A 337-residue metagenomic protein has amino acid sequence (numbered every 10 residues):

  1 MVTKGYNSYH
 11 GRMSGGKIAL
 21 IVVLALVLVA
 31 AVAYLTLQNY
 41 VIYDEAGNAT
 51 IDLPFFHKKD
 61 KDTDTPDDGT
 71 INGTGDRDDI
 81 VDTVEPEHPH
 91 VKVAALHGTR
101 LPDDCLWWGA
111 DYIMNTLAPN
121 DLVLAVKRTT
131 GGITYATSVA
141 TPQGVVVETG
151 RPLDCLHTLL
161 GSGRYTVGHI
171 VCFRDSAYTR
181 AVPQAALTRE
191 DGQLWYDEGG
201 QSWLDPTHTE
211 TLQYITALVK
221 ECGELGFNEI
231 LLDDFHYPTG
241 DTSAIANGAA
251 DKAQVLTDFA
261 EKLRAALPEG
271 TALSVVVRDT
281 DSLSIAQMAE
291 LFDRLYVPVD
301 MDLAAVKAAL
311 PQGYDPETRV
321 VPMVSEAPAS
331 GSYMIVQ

Functional and structural regions predicted by a protein language model:
M1-G16: N-terminal Lys/Arg-rich, disordered targeting/topogenic segments
T36-V41, F292-Q337: Substrate-binding cleft of secreted/luminal carbohydrate-active enzymes
Y40-H90: N-terminal, intrinsically disordered, polar/charged segments of Gram-positive cell-envelope systems that serve as
D76-R77, A110-D111, R128-V171, L218 (+1 more regions): Aromatic-lined substrate-binding rim segments of carbohydrate-active enzymes
V84-L101, F173-K220: Active-site-adjacent "subsite" loops/lids of carbohydrate-active enzymes
C105-I133, E221-I230, E290-P298: Catalytic domains of carbohydrate-active enzymes, especially glycoside hydrolases
D121, E148-Y196: Glycine-rich, aromatic-flanked loop segments that form ligand/cofactor-binding clefts across common enzyme folds
Y165-D175, L231-L232, K252-I285, Y296-P298 (+1 more regions): Aromatic-lined carbohydrate-recognition surfaces of secreted/lumenal glycan-active proteins
